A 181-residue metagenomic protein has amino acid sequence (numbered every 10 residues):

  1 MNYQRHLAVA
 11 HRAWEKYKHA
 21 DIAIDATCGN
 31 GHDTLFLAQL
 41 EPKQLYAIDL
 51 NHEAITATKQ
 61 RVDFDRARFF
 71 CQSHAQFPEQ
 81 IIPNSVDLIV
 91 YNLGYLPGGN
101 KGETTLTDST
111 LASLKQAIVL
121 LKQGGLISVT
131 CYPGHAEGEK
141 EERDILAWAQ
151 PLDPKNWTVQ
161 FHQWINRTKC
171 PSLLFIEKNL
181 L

Functional and structural regions predicted by a protein language model:
M1-I22, H32: S-adenosyl-L-methionine
G29, E53: Conserved Rossmann-like nucleotide-cofactor binding loop
N30-P42: Conserved SAM-binding loop of SAM-dependent methyltransferases across substrates and taxa, primarily the Class I
Q44-D49: Conserved SAM-binding motif I beta-strand of class I
T56-P83: S-adenosyl-L-methionine
G94-S113: Mobile active-site "lid"/loop adjacent to the S-adenosyl-L-methionine
L120, G124-C131: Conserved beta-strand signature within the Rossmann-like core of class I S-adenosyl-L-methionine
G138-L181: Class I S-adenosyl-L-methionine
